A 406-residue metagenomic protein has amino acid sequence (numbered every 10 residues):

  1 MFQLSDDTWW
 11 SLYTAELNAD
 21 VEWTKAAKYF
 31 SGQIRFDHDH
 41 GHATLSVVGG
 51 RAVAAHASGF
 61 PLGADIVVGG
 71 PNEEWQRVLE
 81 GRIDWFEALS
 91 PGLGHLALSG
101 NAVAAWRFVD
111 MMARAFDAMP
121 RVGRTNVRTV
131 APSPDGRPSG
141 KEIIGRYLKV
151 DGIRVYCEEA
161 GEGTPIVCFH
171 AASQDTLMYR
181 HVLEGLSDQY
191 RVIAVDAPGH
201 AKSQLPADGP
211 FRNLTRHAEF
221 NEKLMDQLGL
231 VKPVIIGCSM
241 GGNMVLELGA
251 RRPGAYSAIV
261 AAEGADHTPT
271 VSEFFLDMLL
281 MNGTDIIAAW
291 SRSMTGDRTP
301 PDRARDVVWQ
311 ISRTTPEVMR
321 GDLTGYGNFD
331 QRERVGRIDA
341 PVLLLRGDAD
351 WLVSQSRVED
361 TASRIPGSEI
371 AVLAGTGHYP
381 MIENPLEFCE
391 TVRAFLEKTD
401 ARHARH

Functional and structural regions predicted by a protein language model:
M1-S139: Feature captures hydrophobic
D110, P120-I166, Q189-Y190, L230-V231 (+1 more regions): Alpha/beta-hydrolase fold catalytic core
I153-Q204: Conserved HGGG/HGGXW glycine-rich cap/lid loop of the alpha/beta-hydrolase fold
A194-I236, E390: Active-site loop/oxyanion-hole signature of alpha/beta-hydrolase fold enzymes
L246-D285: Flexible "cap/lid" loop of the alpha/beta hydrolase fold
T270, L280-R337: Conserved alpha/beta-hydrolase catalytic His-Asp/Glu region
I338, L344-R346: Short beta-strand/loop motif that positions the catalytic acidic residue of the alpha/beta-hydrolase fold
S368, V372-H406: Catalytic active-site module of serine/aspartate enzymes centered on a nucleophile-bearing elbow/loop
